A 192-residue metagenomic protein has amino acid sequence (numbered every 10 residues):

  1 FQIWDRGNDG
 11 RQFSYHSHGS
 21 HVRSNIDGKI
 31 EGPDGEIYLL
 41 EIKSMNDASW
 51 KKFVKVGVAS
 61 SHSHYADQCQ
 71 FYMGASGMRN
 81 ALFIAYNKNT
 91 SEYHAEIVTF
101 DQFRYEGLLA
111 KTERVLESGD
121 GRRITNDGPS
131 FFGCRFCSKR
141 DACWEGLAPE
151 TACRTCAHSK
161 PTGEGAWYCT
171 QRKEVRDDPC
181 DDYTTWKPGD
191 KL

Functional and structural regions predicted by a protein language model:
F1, V22-V56, Y72: Conserved catalytic cores of phosphodiester-cleaving nucleases, focusing on short active-site segments
F1-H21, D27: A short acidic/basic microdomain associated with nuclease active sites
D5, H16, R23, C153 (+1 more regions): NTP/phosphate- and nucleic-acid-binding module
D5, L39-E41, A81-A85: A structural signal for short, well-ordered beta-strand segments and their strand-loop junctions that often border
R6-D9, E31-D34, P188: Feature targets compositionally biased, intrinsically disordered low-complexity regions with long contiguous runs
Y15-G19, I30-D34, A85-N89, Q171-K173: Short acidic, glycine-rich loop/turn motifs
K52-A66, F71, A75-K173, D177-L192: Metal-dependent nuclease catalytic regions and adjoining charged, substrate-binding loops involved in nucleic-acid end
